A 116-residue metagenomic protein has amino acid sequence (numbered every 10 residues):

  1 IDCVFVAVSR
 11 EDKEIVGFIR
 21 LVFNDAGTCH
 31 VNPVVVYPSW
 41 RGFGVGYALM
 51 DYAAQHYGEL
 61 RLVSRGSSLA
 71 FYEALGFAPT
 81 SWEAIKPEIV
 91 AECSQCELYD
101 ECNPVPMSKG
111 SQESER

Functional and structural regions predicted by a protein language model:
I1-V6, D25-A26, H30, D100-V105: A short helix-loop-beta-strand connector motif used in the catalytic cores of GNAT acetyltransferases and, in some
K13-F23, G27-V35: Conserved beta-strand in the GNAT
V36, G42-Q55: Conserved acetyl-CoA-binding loop-helix of GNAT-fold acetyltransferases
M50, Q55-S67: Conserved GNAT acetyl-CoA-binding A-motif
G66-E92: Conserved active-site alpha-helix within GNAT-family acetyltransferase domains
E88-P104: Cysteine-cluster motifs in flexible loop/terminal segments that predominantly coordinate metals
Q112-R116: Short, basic, low-complexity termini and linkers enriched in Ser/Thr/Gly/Pro that act as targeting/leader peptides
